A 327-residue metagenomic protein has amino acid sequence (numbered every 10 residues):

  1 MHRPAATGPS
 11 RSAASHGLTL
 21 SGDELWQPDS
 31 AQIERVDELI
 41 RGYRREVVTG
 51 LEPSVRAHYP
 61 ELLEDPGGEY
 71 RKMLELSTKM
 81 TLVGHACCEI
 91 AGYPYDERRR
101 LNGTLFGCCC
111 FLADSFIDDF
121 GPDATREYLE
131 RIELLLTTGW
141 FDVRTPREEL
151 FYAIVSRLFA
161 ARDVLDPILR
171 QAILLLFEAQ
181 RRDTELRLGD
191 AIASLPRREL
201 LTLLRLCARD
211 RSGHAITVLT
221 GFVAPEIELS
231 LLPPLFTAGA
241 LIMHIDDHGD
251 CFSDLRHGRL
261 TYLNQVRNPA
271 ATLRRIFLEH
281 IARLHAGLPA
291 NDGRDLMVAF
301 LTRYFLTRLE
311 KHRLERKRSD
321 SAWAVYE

Functional and structural regions predicted by a protein language model:
M1-C108, L112, F116-F120, T125 (+1 more regions): Conserved N-terminal diphosphate/IPP-binding helix and adjacent helical/loop segment of trans-prenyltransferase domains
H2-A31, R181-L219, F305-E327: C-terminal intrinsically disordered extensions
V47, L63-A86, D96-N102, C109 (+2 more regions): All-alpha helical catalytic cores of prenyl diphosphate-utilizing isoprenoid enzymes
S115, D119, V218, F222 (+3 more regions): Generic, well-ordered alpha-helical scaffold segments in large soluble proteins
G121-A124, S253-R256, L260, L296 (+2 more regions): Structured alpha-helical bundle/scaffold domains in large eukaryotic membrane-trafficking regulators
T125-S156, P196-D210, L255-L288: Divalent-cation-assisted or electrostatically stabilized phosphate/pyrophosphate-binding catalytic cores
D142-Q171, A271-R316: Primarily interfacial, aromatic-capped hydrophobic alpha-helices that serve as membrane anchors
F236-I242, C251, L255-Q265, A322: Active/binding-pocket-proximal capping segment
